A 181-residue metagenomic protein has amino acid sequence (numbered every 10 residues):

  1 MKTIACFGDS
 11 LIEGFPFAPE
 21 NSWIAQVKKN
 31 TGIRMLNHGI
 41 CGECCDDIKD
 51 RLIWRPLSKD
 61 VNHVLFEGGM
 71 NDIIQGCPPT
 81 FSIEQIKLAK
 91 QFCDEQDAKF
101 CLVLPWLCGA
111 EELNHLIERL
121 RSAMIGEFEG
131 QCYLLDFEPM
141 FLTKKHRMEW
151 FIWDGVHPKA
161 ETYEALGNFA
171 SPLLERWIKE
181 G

Functional and structural regions predicted by a protein language model:
M1-C41, D46, R51-D60: Serine-esterase "nucleophile elbow" of acetyl-processing enzymes
T3, N62-L65, K99: Structural motif
S10, H38-E43, L65-I73, D94: Cell-envelope and extracellular/periplasmic
G14-P16, A110-G181: Catalytic His-Asp segment of secreted/periplasmic serine-dependent ester chemistry enzymes
F17-E20, D46-Q85, W106-C108: Oxyanion-hole/transition-state-stabilizing segment in secreted/luminal serine hydrolases and related acyltransferases
T31, Q96-D97, G130-Q131: Helix C-cap/helix->beta junction micro-motif
N37-G39, L104, D136: Residue-level recognition of beta-strand->loop/alpha-helix junctions
E67-N71, A89-R119, K144-K145: Active-site segments of SGNH/GDSL-like serine hydrolases that catalyze O-acetyl group transfer/hydrolysis on lipids
